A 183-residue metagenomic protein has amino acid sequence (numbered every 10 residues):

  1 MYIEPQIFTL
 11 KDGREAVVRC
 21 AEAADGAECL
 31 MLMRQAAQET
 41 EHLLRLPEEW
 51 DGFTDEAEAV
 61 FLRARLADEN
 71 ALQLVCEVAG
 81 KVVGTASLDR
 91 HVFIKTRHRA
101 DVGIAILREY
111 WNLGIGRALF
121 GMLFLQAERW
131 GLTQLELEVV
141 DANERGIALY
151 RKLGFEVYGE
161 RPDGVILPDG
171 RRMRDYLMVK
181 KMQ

Functional and structural regions predicted by a protein language model:
M1-D12: Short acidic N-proximal helix/loop "leader" segments that mark the beginning of a domain or an inter-domain linker
V17-M31, K181: A short beta-loop-alpha structural element at the N-terminal edge of CoA-dependent acyl/N-acetyltransferase catalytic
C20, M31-E48: Helix-loop element at the rim of GNAT/NAT acetyltransferase active sites that forms part of the acceptor-substrate
E49-R99, G103-E109, F120-G121, Q126 (+1 more regions): Acetyl-CoA-dependent GNAT
L113, R117, R129, A142-E160: Conserved active-site alpha-helix within GNAT-family acetyltransferase domains
F120, A127-E138: Conserved GNAT acetyl-CoA-binding A-motif
E136-V139, R151, E156-R171: Conserved catalytic-core motifs of GNAT/GCN5-like acyltransferases
